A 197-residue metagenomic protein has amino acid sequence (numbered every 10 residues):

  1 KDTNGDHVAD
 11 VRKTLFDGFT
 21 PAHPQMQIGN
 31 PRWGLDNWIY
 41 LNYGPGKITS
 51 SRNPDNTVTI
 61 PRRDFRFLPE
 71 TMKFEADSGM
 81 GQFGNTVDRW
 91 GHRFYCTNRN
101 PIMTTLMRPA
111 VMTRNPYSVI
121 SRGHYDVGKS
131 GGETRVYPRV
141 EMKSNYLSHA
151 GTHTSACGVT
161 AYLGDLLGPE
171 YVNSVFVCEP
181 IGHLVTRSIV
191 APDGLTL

Functional and structural regions predicted by a protein language model:
K1-L197: Beta-propeller domains with acidic blade repeats across secreted/periplasmic ectodomains and cytosolic WD/CNH propellers
